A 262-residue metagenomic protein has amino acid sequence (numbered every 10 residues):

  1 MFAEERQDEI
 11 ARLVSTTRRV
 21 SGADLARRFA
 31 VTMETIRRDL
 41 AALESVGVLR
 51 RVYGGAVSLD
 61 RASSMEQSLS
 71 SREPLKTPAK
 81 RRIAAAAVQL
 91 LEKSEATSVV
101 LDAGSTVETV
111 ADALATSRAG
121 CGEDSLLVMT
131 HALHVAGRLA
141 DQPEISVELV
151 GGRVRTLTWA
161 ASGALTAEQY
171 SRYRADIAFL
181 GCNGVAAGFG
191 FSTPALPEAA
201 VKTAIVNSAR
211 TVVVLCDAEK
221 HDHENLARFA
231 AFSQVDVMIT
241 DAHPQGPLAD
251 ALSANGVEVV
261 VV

Functional and structural regions predicted by a protein language model:
F2-L25, A30-M33, S45, L133-V262: Conserved phosphate- and dinucleotide-binding cores of soluble alpha/beta proteins, encompassing both enzyme active
F2-Q7, S15-A23, R27-V100, A111-E123 (+1 more regions): HTH-adjacent hinge/linker in prokaryotic transcriptional regulators
K80, A103, A132: Conserved donor sugar-nucleotide recognition element shared by glycan-biosynthetic enzymes
A96, E123-S125, A209, V235: A general structural motif
L101-D102, T130, T240: Short beta-strand scaffold positions
G104-E108: Conserved beta-loop-alpha segment that forms the PLP phosphate-binding cup at the N-terminus of a helix
S125-V128, V147: Short beta-strand element of Class I
